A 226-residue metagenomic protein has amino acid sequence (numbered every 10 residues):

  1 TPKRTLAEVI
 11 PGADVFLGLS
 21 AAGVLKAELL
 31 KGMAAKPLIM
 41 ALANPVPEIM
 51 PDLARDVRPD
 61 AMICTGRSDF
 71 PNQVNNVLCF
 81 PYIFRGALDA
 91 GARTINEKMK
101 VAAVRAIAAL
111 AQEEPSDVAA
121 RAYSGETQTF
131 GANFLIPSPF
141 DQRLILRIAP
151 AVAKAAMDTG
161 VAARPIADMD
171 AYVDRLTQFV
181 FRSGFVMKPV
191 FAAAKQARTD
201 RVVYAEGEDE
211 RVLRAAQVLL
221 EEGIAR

Functional and structural regions predicted by a protein language model:
T1-G18, L213, Q217, E221-R226: Glycine-rich phosphate/diphosphate-binding loop of Rossmann-like nucleotide-binding domains
I10-G12, G18-I39: Rossmann-fold NAD(P) dinucleotide-binding segment
G18-S20, M33, A41-A43, C64-G66 (+2 more regions): Generic beta-strand/beta-sheet core signal
L19, G23-E28, P47-M50, Q73 (+1 more regions): Short glycine/serine/threonine-rich phosphate/pyrophosphate-binding segments that cradle anionic phosphate groups
E28-A35, L53-R58, Q217-G223: Short, solvent-exposed amphipathic alpha-helical segments in soluble enzyme and RNA/protein-processing domains
A41-A149, A153-T159: Adenosine-phosphate binding glycine-rich loop
P165-A193: Long, charged amphipathic helices and adjacent flexible linkers at domain junctions
R198-V212: Short, glycine-rich nucleotide/cofactor-binding loops
